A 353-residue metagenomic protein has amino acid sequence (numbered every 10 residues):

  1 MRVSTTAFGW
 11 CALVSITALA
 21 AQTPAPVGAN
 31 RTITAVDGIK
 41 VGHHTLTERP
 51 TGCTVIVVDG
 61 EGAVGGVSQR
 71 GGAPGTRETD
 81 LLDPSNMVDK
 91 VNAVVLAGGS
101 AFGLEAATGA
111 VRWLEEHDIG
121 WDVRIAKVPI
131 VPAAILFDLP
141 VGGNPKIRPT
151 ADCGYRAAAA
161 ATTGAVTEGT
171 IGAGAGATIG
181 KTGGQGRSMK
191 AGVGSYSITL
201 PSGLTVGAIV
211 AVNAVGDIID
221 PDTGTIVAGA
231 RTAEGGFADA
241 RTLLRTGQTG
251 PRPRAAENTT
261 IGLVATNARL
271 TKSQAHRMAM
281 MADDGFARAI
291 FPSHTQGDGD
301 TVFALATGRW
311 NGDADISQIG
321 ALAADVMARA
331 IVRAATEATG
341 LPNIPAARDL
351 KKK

Functional and structural regions predicted by a protein language model:
M1-T6: Positively charged n-region of N-terminal signal peptides that target proteins for export
A7-A18: Bacterial N-terminal signal peptides
T23-A101, E105, E116-K353: A structural signal for small-residue-enriched, beta-sheet-centric alpha/beta enzyme cores and oligomeric scaffold folds
